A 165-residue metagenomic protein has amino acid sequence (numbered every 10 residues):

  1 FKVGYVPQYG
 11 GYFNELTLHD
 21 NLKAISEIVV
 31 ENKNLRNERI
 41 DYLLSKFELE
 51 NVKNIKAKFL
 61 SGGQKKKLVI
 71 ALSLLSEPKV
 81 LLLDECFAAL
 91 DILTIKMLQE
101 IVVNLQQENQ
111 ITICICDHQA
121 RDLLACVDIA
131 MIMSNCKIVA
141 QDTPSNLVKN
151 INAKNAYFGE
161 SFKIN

Functional and structural regions predicted by a protein language model:
Y9, L16-E27: Q-loop/switch helix immediately C-terminal to the Walker
K23, N34-V52: Conserved ABC ATPase "signature" region
K56-L60: Conserved ABC ATPase signature
I70-A71: Hydrophobic anchor residue at the start of the ABC signature
E77: Conserved catalytic motifs of ABC-family nucleotide-binding domains
E85-C86: Walker B catalytic motif
